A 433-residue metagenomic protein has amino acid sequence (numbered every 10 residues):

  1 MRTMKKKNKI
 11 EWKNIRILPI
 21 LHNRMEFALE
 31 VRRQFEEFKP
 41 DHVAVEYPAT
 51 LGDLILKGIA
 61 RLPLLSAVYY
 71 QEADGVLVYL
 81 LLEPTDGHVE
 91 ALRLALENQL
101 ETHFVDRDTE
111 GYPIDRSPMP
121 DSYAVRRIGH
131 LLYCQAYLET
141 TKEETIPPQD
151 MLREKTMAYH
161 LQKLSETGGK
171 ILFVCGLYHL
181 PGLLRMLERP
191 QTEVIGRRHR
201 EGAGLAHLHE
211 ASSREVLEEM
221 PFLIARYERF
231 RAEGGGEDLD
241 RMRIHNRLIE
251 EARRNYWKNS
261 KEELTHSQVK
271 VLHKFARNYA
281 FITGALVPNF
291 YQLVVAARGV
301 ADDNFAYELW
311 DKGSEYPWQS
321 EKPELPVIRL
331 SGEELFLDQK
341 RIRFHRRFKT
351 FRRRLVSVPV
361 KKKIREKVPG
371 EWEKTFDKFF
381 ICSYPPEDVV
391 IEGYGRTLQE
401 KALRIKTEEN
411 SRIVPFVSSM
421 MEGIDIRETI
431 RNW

Functional and structural regions predicted by a protein language model:
M1-W433: Compositional signal for N-terminal targeting/processing segments
